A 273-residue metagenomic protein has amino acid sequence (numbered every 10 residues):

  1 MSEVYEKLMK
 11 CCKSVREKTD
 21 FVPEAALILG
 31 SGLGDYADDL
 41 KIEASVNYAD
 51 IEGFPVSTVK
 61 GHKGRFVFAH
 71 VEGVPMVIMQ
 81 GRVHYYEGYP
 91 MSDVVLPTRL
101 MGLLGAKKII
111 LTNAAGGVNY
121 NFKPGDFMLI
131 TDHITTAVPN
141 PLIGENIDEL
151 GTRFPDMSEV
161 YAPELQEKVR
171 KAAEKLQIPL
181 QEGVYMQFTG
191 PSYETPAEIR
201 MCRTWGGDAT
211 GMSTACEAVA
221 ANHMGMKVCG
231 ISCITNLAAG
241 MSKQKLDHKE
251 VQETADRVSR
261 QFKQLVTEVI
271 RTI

Functional and structural regions predicted by a protein language model:
M1-M157: Metabolite-binding pocket within alpha/beta catalytic cores that recognizes anionic/polar moieties
M101-G105, R203, N222: Non-catalytic positions within long, well-ordered alpha-helices that form the structural scaffold/packing of enzyme
K107-K108, D208, K227: Short acidic/polar active-site loop segments enriched in Thr and Asp
L150-Y161, A173, Q187, I199 (+2 more regions): Polyanion-binding loop/helix "lid" in catalytic or ligand-binding cores
Q166, A172-D208, V266, I273: Active-site/ligand-binding-proximal alpha/beta "capping" segment
M212-E250: Zn-dependent metallopeptidase/amidohydrolase metal-coordination segment
A239-I273: His/Asp/Glu-rich mid-to-C-terminal helical/loop segments that flank catalytic regions of hydrolases
